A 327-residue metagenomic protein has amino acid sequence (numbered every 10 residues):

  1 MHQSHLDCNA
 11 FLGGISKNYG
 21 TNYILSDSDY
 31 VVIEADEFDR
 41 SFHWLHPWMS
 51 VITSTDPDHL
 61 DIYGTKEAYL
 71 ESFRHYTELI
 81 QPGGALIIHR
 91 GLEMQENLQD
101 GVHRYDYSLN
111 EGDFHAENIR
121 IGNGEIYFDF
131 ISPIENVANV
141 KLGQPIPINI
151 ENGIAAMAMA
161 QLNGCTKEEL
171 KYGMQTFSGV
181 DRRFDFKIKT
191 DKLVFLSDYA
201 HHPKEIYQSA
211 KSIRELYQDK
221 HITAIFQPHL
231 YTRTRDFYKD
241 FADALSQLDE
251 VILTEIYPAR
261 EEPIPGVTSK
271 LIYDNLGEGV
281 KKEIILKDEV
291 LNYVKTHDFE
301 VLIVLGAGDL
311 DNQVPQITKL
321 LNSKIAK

Functional and structural regions predicted by a protein language model:
Q3, S26-S28, P47-V194, K270-D274 (+2 more regions): Acidic, Mg2+-coordinating active-site environments of NTP-dependent enzymes
H5-N18: Short beta-strand-centered segment that lines the nucleotide-binding/catalytic pocket of NTP-utilizing
N9-L12, V32-E34, G83-R90, H103-Y107 (+2 more regions): Short, hydrophobic beta-strand segments that form beta-sheet elements in well-ordered domains
N18-L25: P-loop NTPase switch/communication element
D29-F38, F195-H201: Switch II (G3) loop of P-loop NTPases
V32-E34, V51, I87, L196 (+2 more regions): Generic enzyme active-site microenvironment
I33, M49-V51, F299-L305: Short SAM/SAH-binding signature in class I
R74, D100-H103, I134-E135, I146-I148 (+1 more regions): ATP-dependent carboxylate-amine ligase
